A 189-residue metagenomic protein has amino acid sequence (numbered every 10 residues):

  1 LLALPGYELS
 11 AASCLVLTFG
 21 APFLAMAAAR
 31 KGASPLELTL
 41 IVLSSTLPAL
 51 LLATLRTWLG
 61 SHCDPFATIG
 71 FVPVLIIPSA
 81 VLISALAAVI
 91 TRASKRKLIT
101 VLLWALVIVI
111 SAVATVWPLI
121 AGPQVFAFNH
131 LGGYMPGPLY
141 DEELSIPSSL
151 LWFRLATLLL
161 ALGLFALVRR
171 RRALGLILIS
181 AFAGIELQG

Functional and structural regions predicted by a protein language model:
L1-A28: Long, hydrophobic alpha-helical segments
L1-S10, P48-V72, L106-F153: Membrane-interfacial interhelical loops
P22-A29, I83-T91, L162-R169, L187-Q188: Hydrophobic transmembrane alpha-helices
R30-L36, T91-I99, V168-A173: Membrane-interface helix-boundary motifs at transmembrane edges
L38-R96: Secretory targeting signals
A93-A112: Internal alpha-helical transmembrane segments of multi-pass membrane proteins
P147-A166: Alpha-helical transmembrane segments at the extracellular/periplasmic loop-to-helix junctions of multi-pass membrane
V168-G189: Internal/C-terminal transmembrane anchor helices
